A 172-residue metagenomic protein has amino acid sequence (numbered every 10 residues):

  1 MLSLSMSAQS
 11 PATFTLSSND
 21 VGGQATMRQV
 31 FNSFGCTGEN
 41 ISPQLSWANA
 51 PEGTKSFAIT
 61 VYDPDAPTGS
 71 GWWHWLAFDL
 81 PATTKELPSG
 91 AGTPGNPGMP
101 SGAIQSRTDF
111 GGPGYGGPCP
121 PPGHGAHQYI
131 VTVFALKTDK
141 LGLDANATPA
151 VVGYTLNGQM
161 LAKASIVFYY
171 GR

Functional and structural regions predicted by a protein language model:
M1-S5: Bacterial N-terminal signal peptides
A8-R172: N-terminus-centered regions that define maturation/targeting leaders and the start of the first functional domain
